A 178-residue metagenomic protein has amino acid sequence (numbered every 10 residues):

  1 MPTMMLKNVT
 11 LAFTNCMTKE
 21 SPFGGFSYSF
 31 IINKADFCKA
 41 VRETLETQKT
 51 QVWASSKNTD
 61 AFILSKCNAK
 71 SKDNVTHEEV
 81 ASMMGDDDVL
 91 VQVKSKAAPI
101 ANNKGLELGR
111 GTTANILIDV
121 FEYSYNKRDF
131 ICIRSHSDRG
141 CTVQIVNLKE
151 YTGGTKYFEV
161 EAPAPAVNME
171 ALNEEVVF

Functional and structural regions predicted by a protein language model:
M1-D86: OB-fold ssDNA-binding interfaces and closely related basic DNA-contact patches used across DNA replication/repair
M1-T3, K149-F178: Acidic, gly/ser/pro-rich intrinsically disordered tails
G25-S27, D86-D88, G109-N115: Short connector loops at helix/strand junctions that flank enzyme active sites, especially segments positioning acidic
F26, H136-R139: Residues that flank catalytic or metal-binding motifs in active/ligand-binding sites
S29-I31, L117-D119, T142-Q144: Residue-level recognition of well-ordered beta-strand positions that form the cores of beta-sheet-rich folds across
G85-N103: Beta-strand/loop nucleic-acid-binding surfaces
A97-A114, F121-C132, H136: Exposed beta-sheet edge/beta-hairpin loop segments within beta-rich domains
D138-Y151: Short edge-strand/loop segments of extracellular domains
